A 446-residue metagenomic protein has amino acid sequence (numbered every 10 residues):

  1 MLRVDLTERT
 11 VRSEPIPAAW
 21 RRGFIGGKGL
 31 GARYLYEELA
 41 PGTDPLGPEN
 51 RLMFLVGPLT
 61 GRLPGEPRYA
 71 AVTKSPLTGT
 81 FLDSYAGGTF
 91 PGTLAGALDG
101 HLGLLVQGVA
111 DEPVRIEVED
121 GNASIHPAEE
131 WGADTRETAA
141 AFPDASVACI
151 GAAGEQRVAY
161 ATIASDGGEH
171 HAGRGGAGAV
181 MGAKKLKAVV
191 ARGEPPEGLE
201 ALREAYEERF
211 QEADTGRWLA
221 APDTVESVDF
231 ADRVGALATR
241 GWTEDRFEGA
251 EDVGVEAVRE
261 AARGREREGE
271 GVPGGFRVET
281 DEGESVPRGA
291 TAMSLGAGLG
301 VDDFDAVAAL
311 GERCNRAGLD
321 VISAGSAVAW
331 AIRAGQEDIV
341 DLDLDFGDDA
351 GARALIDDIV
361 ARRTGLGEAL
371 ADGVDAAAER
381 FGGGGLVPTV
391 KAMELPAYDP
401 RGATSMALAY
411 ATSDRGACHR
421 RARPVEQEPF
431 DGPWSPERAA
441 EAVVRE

Functional and structural regions predicted by a protein language model:
L2-A261, R316: Basic, polar low-complexity surface loops/patches
P143-V147, G151-R174, M181, K185-E446: Extended C-terminal regions of large enzymes
